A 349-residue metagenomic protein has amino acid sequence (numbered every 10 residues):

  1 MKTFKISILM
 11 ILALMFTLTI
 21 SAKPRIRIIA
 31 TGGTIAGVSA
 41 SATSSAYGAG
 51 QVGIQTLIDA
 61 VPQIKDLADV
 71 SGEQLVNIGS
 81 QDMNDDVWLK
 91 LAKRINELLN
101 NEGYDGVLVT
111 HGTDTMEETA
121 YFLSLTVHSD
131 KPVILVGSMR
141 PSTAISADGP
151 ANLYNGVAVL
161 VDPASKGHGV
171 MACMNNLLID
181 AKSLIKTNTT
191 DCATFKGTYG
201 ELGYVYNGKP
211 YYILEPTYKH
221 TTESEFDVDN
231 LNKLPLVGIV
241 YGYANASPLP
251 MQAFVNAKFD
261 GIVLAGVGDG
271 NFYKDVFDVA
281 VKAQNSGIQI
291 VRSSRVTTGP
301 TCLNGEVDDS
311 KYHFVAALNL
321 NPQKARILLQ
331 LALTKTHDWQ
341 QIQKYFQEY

Functional and structural regions predicted by a protein language model:
S7-T17: Bacterial N-terminal signal peptides
A22-E97, D278, P322: ATP/NTP phosphate-donor binding region
K23-P24, I29, G53, L57-I64 (+2 more regions): Accessory alpha-helical/coil subdomains and C-terminal extensions that flank or cap enzyme catalytic cores
A42-Q51, T115, Y121-I134, G149-N155 (+2 more regions): A glycine- and small-aliphatic-rich helix-loop capping segment at beta-alpha/alpha-beta transitions that lines
V109-K131, F272-V281: Short Gly/Thr/Asp-enriched flexible loops that form oxyanion-binding sites at enzyme active sites
A120-A151, V157-V161, N285-S294: Short, acidic/small-residue loops that bind anionic groups at enzyme active sites
V136-N207: Internal gly/pro-rich beta-alpha loop/helix module that stabilizes soluble enzyme cofactors or their anionic handles
D269-Y349: C-terminal non-catalytic interaction/assembly regions of soluble proteins
